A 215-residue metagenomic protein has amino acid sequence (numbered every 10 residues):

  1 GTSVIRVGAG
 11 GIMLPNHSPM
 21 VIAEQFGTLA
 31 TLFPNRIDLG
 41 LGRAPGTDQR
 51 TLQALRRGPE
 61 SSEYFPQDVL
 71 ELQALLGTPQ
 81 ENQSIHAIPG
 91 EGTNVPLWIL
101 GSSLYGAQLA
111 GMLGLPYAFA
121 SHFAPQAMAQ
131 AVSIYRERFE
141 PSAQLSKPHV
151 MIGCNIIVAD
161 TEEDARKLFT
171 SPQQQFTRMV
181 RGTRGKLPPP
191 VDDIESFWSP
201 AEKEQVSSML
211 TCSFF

Functional and structural regions predicted by a protein language model:
G1-I5: N-terminal beta1-alpha1-beta2 module of alpha/beta enzyme domains
V7, I37-L39, L97, Y117 (+1 more regions): Hydrophobic/aromatic residues located in beta-strands of well-ordered beta-sheets within soluble catalytic
G11-P19, E91-G101, A159, M209-F215: Active-site mouth loops of central-metabolism enzymes
I12-L14, G42-G46, S102, H122 (+1 more regions): Active-site beta-loop-alpha junctions enriched in small/polar residues
L14-G77, Y117, P125: Flexible, glycine-rich active-site loops centered on histidine and acidic residues that chelate a metal or position
L29, F65, W98, S102 (+2 more regions): Catalytic alpha/beta core domains of metabolic enzymes, predominantly
P59-H86, A127-F215: An alpha-helical appendage that flanks or caps ligand/catalytic pockets
Y105-Q126, A131-V132: A conserved active-site cap/scaffold subdomain adjacent to cofactor or substrate pockets
